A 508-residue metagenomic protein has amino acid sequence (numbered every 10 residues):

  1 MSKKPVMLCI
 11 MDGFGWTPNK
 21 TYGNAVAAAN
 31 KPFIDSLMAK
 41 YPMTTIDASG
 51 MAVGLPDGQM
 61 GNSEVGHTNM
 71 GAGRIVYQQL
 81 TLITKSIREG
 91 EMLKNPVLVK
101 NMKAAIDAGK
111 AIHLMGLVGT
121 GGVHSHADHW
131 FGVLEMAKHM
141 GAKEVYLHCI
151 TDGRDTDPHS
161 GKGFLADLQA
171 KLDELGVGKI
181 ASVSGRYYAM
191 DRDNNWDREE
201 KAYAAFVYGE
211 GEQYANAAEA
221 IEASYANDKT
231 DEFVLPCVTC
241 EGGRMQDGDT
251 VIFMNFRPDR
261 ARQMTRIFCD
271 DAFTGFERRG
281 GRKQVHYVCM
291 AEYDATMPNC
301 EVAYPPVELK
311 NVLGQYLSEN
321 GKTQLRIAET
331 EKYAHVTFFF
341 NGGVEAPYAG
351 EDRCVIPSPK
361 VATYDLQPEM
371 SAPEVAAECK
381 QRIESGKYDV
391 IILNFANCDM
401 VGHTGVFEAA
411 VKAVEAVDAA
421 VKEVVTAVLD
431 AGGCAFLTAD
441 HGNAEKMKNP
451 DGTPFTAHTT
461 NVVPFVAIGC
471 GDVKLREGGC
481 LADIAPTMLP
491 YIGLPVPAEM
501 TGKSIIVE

Functional and structural regions predicted by a protein language model:
M1-E508: Feature captures the catalytic ectodomains and active-site-proximal regions of enzymes that hydrolyze or transfer
